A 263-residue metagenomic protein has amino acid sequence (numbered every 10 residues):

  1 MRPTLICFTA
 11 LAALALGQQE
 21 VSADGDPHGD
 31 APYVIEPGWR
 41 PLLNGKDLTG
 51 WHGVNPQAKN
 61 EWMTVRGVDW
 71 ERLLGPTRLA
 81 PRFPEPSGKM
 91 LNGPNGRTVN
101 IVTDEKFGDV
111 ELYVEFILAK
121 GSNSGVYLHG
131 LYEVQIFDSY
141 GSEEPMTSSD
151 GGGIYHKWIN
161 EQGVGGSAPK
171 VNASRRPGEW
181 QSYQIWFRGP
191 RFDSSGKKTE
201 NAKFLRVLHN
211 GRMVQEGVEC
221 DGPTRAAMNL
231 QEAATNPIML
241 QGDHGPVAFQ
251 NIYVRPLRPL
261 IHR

Functional and structural regions predicted by a protein language model:
M1-F8: Bacterial N-terminal signal peptides that target proteins for export
T9-Q18: Hydrophobic h-region of N-terminal signal peptides that target proteins for export in Gram-negative bacteria
Q18-R263: Carbohydrate-interacting regions of secretory-pathway proteins
